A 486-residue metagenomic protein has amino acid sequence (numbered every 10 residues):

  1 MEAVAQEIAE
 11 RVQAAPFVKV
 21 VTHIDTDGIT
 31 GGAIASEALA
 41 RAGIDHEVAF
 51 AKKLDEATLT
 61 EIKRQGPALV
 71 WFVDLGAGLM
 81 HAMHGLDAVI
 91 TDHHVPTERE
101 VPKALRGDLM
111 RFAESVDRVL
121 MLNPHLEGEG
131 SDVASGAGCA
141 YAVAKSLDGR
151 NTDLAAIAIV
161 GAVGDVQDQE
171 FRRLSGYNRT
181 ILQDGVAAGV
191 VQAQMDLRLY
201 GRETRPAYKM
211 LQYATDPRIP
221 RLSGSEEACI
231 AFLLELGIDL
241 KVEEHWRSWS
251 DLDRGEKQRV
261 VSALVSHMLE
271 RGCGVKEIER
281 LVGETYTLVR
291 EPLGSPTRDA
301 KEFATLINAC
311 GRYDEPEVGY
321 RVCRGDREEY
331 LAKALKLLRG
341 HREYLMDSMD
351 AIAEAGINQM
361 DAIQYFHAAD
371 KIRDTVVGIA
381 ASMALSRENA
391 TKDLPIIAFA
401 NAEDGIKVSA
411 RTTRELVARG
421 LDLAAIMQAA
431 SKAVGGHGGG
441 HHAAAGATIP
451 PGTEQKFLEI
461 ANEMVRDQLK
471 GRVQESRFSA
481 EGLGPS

Functional and structural regions predicted by a protein language model:
M1-L306, C310-S486: Replace "Mg2+/Mn2+-dependent" with "divalent metal-dependent
